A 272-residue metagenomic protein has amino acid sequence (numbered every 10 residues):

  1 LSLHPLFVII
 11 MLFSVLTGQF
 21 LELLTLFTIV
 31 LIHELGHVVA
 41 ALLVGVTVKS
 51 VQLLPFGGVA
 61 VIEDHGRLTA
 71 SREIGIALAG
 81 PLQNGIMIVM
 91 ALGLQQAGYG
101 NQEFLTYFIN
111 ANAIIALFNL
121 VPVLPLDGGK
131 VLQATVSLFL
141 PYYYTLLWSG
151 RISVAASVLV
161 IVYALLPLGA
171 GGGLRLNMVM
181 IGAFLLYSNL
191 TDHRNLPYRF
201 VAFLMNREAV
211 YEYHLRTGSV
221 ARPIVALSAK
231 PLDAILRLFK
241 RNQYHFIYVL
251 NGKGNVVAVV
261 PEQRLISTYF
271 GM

Functional and structural regions predicted by a protein language model:
L1-L3, G75-G85, L146-S157: Select subsegments of transmembrane alpha-helices in polytopic membrane proteins, especially boundary-proximal
S2, F13-E73, Y107-A111, I115 (+3 more regions): Small-residue-rich helix-interface/hinge motifs
L6-F13, A156-L165: Hydrophobic, membrane-inserted alpha-helices
V15-E22, G100, L168-L176: Transmembrane helix interruption/hinge and helix-loop junction motifs
V89-V121: Hydrophobic alpha-helical segments
L94-E103, A134-S149: Membrane interface segments of multi-pass transport proteins and intramembrane proteases
G172-H214: Membrane-interfacial segments at transmembrane helix termini in multi-pass membrane proteins
I224-Y244, L250-G252, V257-M272: The conserved cystathionine-beta-synthase
